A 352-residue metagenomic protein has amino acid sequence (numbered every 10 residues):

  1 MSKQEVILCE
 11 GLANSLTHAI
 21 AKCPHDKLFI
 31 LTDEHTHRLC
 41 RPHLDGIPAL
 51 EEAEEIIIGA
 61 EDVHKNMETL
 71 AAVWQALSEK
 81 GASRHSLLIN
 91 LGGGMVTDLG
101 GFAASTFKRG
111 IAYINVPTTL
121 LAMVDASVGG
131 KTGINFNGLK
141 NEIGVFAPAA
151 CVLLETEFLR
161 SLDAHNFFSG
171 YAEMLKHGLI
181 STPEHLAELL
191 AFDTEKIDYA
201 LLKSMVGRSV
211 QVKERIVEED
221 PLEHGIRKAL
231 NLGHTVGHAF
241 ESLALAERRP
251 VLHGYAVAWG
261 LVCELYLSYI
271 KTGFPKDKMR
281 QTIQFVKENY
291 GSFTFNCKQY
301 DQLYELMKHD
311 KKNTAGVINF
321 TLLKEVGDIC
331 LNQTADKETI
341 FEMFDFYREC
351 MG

Functional and structural regions predicted by a protein language model:
M1-L87: ATP/NTP phosphate-donor binding region
A60-E61, L91-G93, L232-G233: Glycine-rich beta-strand-to-loop/alpha-helix junction loops that act as flexible
L77-L91, D98-N115: Non-catalytic interfacial helical region
M95-F102, M123, A239: Short glycine/serine/threonine-rich phosphate/pyrophosphate-binding segments that cradle anionic phosphate groups
F102-T194: A glycine/threonine-rich phosphate-anchoring loop and its flanking beta-alpha core in nucleotide/phosphate-binding
M174, K276-G352: C-terminal charged capping/lid subdomain of soluble metabolic enzymes
A191-D301: Active-site segments that bind and position negatively charged phosphate/pyrophosphate groups
